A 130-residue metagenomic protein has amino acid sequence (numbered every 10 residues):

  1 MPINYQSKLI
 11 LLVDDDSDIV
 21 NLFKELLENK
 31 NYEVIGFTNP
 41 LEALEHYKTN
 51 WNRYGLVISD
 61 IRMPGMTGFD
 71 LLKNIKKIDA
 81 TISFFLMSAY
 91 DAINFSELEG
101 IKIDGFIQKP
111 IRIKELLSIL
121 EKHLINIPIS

Functional and structural regions predicted by a protein language model:
M1-L11, K24, K114-S130: Non-catalytic signal-transmission and effector/linker regions of two-component phosphorelay proteins
N21-N29: Charged docking surfaces used in two-component/phosphorelay signaling
N31-T38, H46: Short hydrophobic/Thr-rich beta-strand motif most characteristic of the beta2 strand and flanking loop of CheY-like
T38-E42, T67-D70: Acidic catalytic/metal-coordinating carboxylates
D60: Active-site residues of response regulator receiver
M63: Receiver (REC) domain active-site loop signature in two-component systems and cognate sites in sensor histidine kinases
D70, Y90-I107, K114-S118: Alpha4 helix (beta4-alpha4-beta5 surface) of REC/receiver domains from two-component response regulators
